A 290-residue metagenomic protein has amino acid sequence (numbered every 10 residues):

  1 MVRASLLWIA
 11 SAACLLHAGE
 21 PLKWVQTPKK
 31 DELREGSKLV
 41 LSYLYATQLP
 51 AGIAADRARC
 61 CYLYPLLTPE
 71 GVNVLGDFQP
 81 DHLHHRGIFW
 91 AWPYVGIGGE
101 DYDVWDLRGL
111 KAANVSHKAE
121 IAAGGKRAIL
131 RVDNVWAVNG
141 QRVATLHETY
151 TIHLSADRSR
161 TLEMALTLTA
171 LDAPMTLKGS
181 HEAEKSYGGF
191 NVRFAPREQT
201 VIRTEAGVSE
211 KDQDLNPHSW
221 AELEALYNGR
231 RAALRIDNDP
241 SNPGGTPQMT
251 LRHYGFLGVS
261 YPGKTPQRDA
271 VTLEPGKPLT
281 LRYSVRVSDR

Functional and structural regions predicted by a protein language model:
M1-W8: Bacterial N-terminal signal peptides that target proteins for export
W8-A18: Hydrophobic h-region of N-terminal signal peptides that target proteins for export in Gram-negative bacteria
I9, L83-R158: Extended, loop-rich substrate-binding clefts of extracytoplasmic carbohydrate-active enzymes
G19-G87, A165, P174, S180 (+1 more regions): Beta-strand-rich N-terminal accessory domains
Y43-A46, A54-D56, S155-R203: Acidic (Asp/Glu-rich), glycine- and aromatic
S180-A232: Glycine-rich (often Gly-Gly/Gly-Pro-rich) flexible segments and glycine-rich loop motifs, frequently accented by
L234-R290: Beta-strand-rich recognition/accessory modules
